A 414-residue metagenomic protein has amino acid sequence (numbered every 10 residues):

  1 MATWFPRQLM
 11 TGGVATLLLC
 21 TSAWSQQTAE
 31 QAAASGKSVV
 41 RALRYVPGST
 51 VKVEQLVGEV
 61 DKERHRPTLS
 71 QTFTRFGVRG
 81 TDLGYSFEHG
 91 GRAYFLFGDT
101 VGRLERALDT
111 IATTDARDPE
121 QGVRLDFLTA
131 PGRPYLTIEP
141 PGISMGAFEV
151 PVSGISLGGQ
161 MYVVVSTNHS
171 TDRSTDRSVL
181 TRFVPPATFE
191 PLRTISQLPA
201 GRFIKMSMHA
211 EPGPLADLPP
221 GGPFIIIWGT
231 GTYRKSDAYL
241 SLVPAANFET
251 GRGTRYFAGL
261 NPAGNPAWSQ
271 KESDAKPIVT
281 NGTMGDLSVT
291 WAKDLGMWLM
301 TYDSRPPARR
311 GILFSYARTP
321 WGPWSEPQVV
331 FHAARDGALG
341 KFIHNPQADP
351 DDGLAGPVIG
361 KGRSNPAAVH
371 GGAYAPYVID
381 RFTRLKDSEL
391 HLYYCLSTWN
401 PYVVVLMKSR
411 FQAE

Functional and structural regions predicted by a protein language model:
M1-G13: Bacterial N-terminal signal peptides that target proteins for export
T11-S22: Bacterial N-terminal signal peptides
A32-V163, P191, I195: N-terminal regions that are enriched for targeting/export leaders and immediately downstream pro/stem segments
G84-L104, E149-S170, G213-V243, L287-T290 (+4 more regions): Hydrophobic core segments of beta-strands in well-ordered, beta-rich domains
A107-V123, T175-T188, A238-A246, L313-P320 (+1 more regions): Beta-propeller blade signature
I138-Q160, V164-P220: Asp-box/WD-like beta-propeller blade repeats and closely related beta-sheet repeat scaffolds
G221-Q347: Active-site cradle of extracellular carbohydrate-active enzymes
S325-T383: Conserved blade-ending motifs and adjacent loop-strand segments that build the rim/top face of beta-propeller domains
